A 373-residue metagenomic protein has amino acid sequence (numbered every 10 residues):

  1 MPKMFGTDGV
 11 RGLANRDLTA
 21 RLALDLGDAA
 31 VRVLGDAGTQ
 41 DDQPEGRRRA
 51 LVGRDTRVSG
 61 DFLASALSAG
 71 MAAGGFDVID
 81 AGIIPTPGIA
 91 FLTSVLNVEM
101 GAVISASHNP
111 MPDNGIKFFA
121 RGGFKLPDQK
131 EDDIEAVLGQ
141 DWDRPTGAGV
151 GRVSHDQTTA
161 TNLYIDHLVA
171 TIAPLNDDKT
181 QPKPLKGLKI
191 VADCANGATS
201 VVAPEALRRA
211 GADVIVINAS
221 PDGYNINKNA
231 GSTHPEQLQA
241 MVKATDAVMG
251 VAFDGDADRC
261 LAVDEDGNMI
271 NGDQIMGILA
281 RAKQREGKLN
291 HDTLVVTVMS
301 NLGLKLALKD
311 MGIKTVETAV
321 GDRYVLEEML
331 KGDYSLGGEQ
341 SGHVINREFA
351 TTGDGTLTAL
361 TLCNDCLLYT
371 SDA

Functional and structural regions predicted by a protein language model:
M1-A69, A73-G74, M100, T158-G187: An N-terminal, well-structured beta->alpha segment
L13, N114-T245: Gly/Ser/Thr-enriched, mixed-charge loops and adjacent short helices that form phosphate/oxyanion-binding elements
R49-D113, E205-V263: N-terminal small/polar loop signature for handling phosphorylated ligands or for N-terminal nucleophile
F118-R121, L261-E265, I345-R347: Short beta-strand-to-turn element immediately C-terminal to the catalytic PLP-Schiff-base lysine in fold type I
D132-D166, A170, P182-K183, D266-G338 (+1 more regions): Proline/glycine-rich low-complexity loops and linkers
Y334-L368: C-terminal catalytic subdomain
Y369-A373: Conserved small/polar residues in nucleotide/adenosyl-binding loops
